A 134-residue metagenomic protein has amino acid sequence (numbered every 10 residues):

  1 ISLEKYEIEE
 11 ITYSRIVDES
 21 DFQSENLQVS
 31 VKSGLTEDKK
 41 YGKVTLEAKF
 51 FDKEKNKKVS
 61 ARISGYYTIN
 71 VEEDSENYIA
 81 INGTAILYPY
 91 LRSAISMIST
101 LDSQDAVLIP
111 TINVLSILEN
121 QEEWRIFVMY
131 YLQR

Functional and structural regions predicted by a protein language model:
I1-I86, S93-R134: N-terminal intrinsically disordered, cationic/polar leader segments that include organellar targeting peptides
